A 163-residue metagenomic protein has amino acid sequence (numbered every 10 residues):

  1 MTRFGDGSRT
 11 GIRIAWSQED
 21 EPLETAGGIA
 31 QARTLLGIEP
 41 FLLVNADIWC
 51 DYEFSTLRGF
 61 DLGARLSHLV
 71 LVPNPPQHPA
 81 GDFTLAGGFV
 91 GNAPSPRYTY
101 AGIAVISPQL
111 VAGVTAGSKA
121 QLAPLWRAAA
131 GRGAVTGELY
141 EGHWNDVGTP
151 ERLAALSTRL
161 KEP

Functional and structural regions predicted by a protein language model:
M1-N45, A116-G117, E162: Conserved N-terminal catalytic core of the sugar/cofactor nucleotidyltransferase
G5-D6, A80-G87: Acidic-glycine-rich active-site phosphate/pyrophosphate-binding loop
R13-A15, L66, A134-T136: Conserved beta-strand segments of alpha/beta enzyme cores
Q18, N45, Y52, L69-L71: Short loop/edge segments at beta-strand edges and connector loops that shape dinucleotide/nucleotide cofactor-binding
A32, N45-D47, T84, S107: Residue-level signal for inorganic ion chemistry
I38, A64-R65: Short, high-confidence coil segments that cap the C-terminus of an alpha-helix and link into the following beta-strand
F41-L42, W49, E53-L62, N74-Q77 (+1 more regions): Catalytic-core segments of class I nucleotidyltransferases/pyrophosphorylases that form NMP-activated intermediates
H68-D82: Short beta-strand-to-loop element that shapes/binds the nucleotide-sugar donor at the catalytic cleft/hinge
